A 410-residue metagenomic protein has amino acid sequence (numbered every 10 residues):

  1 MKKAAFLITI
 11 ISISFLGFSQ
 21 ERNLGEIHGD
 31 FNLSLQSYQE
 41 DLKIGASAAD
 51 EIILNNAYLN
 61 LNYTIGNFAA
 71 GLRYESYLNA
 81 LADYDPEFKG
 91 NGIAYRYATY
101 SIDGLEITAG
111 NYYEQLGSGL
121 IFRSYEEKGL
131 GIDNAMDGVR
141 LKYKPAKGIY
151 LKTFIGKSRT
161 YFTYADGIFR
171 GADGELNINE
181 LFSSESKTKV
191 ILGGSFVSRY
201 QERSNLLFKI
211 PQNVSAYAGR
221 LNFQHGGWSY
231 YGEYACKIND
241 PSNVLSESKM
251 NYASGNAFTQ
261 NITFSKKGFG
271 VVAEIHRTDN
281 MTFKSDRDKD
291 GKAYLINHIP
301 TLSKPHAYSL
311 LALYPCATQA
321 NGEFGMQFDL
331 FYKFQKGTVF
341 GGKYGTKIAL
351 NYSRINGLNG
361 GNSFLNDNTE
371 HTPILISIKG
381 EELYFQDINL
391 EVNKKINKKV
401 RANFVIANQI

Functional and structural regions predicted by a protein language model:
M1-H28: Bacterial Sec-dependent N-terminal signal peptides
F18-A48, L151, E180: N-terminal periplasmic/intermembrane-space "pro-region" immediately following the signal or transit peptide
Q20-I27, Y63-N67, Y100-G104, T108 (+5 more regions): Short loop/turn motifs that connect adjacent beta-strands in outer-membrane beta-barrel proteins
N32, S47-D50, L54, E185-K187 (+2 more regions): Exposed, low-structure sequence patches enriched in small/polar residues
S34-K43, E75-D83, L105, Y112-E127 (+8 more regions): Sequence/structural signature of outer-membrane beta-barrel proteins
L59-Y63, R96-Y100, A109, V139-Y143 (+5 more regions): Residues on the lipid-exposed face of transmembrane beta-strands in outer-membrane beta-barrel proteins
N62-S158, F182-S184, K267-G291: Outer membrane beta-barrel
I132-Y217, N222-Q224: Hydrophobic, small-residue-rich alpha-helical packing segments that form membrane-like cores
